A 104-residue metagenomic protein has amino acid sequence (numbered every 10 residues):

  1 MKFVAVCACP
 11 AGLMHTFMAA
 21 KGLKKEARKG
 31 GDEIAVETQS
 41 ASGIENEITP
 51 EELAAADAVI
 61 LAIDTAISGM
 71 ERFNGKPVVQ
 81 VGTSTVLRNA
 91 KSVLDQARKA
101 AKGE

Functional and structural regions predicted by a protein language model:
M1, A8-A27: Glycine-rich phosphate/diphosphate-binding loop of Rossmann-like nucleotide-binding domains
V4, P77-E104: Ser/Thr/Gly-rich flexible loops in soluble cytosolic domains mediating phosphotransfer, phosphorylation
M14, G69-M70: Glycine/Thr-rich phosphate-binding loops of Rossmann-like dinucleotide-binding domains
M14-H15, E45, N89: Secondary-structure boundary/capping motif
K29-A56: N-terminal beta-loop-helix "entrance" segment that forms/cooperates in small-molecule cofactor or anionic ligand
A56-D57, G75-K76: Short, well-ordered alpha-helix to beta-strand connector turns
I63-S68: Short, polar loop motifs at secondary-structure junctions
